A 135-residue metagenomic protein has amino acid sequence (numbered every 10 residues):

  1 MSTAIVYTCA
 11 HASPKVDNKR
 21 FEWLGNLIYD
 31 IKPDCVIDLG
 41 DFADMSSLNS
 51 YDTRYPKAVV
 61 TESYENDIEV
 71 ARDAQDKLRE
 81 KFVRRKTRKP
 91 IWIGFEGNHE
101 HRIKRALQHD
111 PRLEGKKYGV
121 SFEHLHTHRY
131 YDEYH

Functional and structural regions predicted by a protein language model:
M1-D76: N-terminal active-site segment of His-dependent metallophosphoesterases
V70-H135: Conserved catalytic scaffold of divalent metal-dependent phosphoesterases
